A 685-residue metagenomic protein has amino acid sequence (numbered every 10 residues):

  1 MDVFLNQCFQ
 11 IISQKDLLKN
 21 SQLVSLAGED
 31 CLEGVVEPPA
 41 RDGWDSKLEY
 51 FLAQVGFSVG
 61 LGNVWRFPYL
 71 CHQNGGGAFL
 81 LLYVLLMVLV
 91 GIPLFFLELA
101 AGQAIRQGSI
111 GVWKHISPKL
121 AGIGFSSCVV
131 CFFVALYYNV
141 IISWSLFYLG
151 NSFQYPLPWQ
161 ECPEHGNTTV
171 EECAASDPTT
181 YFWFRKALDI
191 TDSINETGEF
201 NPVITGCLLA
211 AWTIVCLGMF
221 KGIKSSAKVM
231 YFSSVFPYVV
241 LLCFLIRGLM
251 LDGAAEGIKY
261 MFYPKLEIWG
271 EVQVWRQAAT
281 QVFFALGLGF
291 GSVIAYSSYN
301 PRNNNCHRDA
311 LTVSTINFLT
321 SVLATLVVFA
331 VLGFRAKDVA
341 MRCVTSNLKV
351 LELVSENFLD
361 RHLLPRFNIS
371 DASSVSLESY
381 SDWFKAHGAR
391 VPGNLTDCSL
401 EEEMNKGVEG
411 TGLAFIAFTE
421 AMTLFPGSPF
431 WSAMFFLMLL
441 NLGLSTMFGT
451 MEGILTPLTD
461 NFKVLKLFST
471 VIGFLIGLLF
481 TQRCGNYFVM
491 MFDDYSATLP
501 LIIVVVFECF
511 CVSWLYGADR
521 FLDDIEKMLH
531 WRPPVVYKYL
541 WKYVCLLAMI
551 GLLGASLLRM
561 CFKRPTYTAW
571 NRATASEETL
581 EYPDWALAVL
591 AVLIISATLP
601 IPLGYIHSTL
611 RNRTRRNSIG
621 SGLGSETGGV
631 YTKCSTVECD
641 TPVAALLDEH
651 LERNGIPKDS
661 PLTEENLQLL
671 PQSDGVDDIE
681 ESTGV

Functional and structural regions predicted by a protein language model:
D2, S13-W44, F51, I223 (+6 more regions): Membrane-embedded translocation segments of transport machinery
D2-W65, L94-L99, G122, T168-P202 (+5 more regions): Membrane-interface "cap" regions at the ends of multi-pass membrane proteins
D30-L32, R66-L80, F96-F125, Y148-H165 (+8 more regions): Flexible loop linkers connecting adjacent transmembrane helices in multi-pass alpha-helical membrane transporters
P38-R41, A104-S126, I141-T213, L217 (+7 more regions): Inter-helical loop and helix-membrane interface segments of multi-pass membrane transporters/permeases
E49-L85, F96, M219-S225, S292-N305 (+4 more regions): Transmembrane helix-boundary motif of multi-pass solute transporters/channels
L52-G62, V134, N139, P178-A187 (+12 more regions): Hydrophobic, membrane-embedded alpha-helices of multi-pass small-molecule transporters
P68-V84, R106, S117-P118, K224-S233 (+9 more regions): Transmembrane helix-loop boundary segments of multi-pass membrane transporters
L478-F480, M490-S513, P533-G628, T683-V685: A generic transmembrane alpha-helix motif of multi-pass inner-membrane proteins
